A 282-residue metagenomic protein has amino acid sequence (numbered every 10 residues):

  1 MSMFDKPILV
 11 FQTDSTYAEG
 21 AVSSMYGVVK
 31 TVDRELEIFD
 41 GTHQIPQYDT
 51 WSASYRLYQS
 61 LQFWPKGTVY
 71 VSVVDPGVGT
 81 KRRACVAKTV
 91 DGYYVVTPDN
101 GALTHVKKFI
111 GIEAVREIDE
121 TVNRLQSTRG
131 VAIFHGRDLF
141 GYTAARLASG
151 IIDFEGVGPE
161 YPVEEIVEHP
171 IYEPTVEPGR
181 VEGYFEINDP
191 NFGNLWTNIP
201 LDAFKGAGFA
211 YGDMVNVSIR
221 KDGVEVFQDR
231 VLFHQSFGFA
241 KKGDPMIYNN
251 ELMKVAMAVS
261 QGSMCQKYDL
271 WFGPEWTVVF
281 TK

Functional and structural regions predicted by a protein language model:
S2-V74: Alpha/propeptide regions of enzymes that mature by internal proteolysis
P7, V32-I38, S52, W64-V73 (+1 more regions): Active-site histidine-anchored catalytic micro-motif
S15-E19, G77-T80, G262-M264: Short acidic, Gly/Ser-rich segments with clustered Asp/Glu that frequently serve as metal-coordination loops in enzyme
M25-K30, K88, S236, S263 (+1 more regions): Short, solvent-exposed amphipathic alpha-helical segments in soluble enzyme and RNA/protein-processing domains
Q126-Y211: Anionic-ligand-binding alpha/beta catalytic cores of soluble enzymes and soluble regulatory domains that recognize
L195-W271: A conserved acidic, glycine/proline-rich C-terminal tail/linker
K267, G273-K282: Pepsin/retropepsin-fold aspartyl endopeptidases
